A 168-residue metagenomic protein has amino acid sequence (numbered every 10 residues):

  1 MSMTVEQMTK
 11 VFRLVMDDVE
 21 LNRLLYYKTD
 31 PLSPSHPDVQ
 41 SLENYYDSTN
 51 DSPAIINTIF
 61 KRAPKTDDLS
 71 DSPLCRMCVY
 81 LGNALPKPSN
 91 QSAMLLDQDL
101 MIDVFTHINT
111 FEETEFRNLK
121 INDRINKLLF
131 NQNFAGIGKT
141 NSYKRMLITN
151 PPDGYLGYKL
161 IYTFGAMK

Functional and structural regions predicted by a protein language model:
M1-P88: Small/polar-rich, solvent-exposed N-terminal microdomains that initiate assembly or binding
T66-R76, Y80, H107-F130: Acidic, Ser/Thr- and Gly-enriched intrinsically disordered low-complexity segments
M77, Q98-L100, Y158-L160: Hydrophobic residues positioned within well-ordered beta-strands of beta-sheet architectures
G82-A84, F105, T163-G165: Generic short beta-strand segments
P86-N90, I108-E112, M167-K168: Short, cysteine-centered beta-strand-loop-beta hairpins and adjacent loop/turn segments enriched in charged/polar
P88-L95, N150-Y155: Short, solvent-exposed beta-strand/turn "edge" segments of beta-rich domains on protein surfaces
L95-T110: Short acidic, glycine/tyrosine-flanked loop/strand segments centered on an H-E-D-like triad
F116-K168: Acidic-leaning, charged glycine-interspersed low-complexity segments
